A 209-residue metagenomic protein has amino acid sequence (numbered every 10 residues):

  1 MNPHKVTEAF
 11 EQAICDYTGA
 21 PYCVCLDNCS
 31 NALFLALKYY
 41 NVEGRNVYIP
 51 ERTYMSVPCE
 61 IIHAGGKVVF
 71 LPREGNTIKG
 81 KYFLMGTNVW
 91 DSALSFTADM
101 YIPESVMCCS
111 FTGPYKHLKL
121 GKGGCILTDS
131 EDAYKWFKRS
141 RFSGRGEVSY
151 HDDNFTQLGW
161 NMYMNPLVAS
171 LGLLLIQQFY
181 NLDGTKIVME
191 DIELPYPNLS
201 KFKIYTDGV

Functional and structural regions predicted by a protein language model:
M1-E8, R145: A glycine-/small-polar-enriched, mobile loop at the entrance of the PLP active site in fold-type I
H4, D27-S30, E51, E131: Alpha-helix N-cap/helix-start capping motif
T7-N46, E60-A64: Phosphate-binding glycine-rich loop
I14, A32, V47, G65 (+5 more regions): Generic structural signal for small/hydrophobic residues in well-ordered secondary structure, especially within
C25, F70, C108-S110: Structural signal for conserved beta-strand scaffold positions within catalytic alpha/beta enzyme cores
C25, I49-P50, I126: Conserved SAM-binding loop
K38-M100: PLP-dependent aminotransferase-like
F96-A98, I102, V106-V209: Active-site region of PLP-dependent enzymes
